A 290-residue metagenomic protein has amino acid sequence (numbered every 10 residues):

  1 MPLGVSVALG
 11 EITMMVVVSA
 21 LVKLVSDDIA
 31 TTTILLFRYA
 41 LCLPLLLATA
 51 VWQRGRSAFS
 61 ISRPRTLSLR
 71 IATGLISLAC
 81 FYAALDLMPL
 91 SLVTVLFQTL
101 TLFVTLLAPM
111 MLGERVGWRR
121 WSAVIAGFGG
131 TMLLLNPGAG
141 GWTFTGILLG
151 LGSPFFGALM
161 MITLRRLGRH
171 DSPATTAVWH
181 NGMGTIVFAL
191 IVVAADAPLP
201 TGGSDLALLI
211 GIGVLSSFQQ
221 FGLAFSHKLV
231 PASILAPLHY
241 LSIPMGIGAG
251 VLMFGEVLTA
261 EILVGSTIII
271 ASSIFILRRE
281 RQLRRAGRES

Functional and structural regions predicted by a protein language model:
M1-G10, L43-L69, W118, G182-I210 (+2 more regions): Membrane-interface interhelical linkers
M1-G4, L36, F59-R63, T131 (+3 more regions): Juxtamembrane helix-entry segments on the extracytoplasmic side of multipass membrane proteins
I12-V17, L47, I71, L75-A79 (+8 more regions): Hydrophobic/small/kink-forming positions within alpha-helical transmembrane segments of polytopic membrane proteins
V17, Q53-L92, F97, L133 (+1 more regions): Specific transmembrane alpha-helical segments of multi-pass solute transporters/efflux pumps, especially DMT/EamA
A20, T31, L46, A139-T201 (+3 more regions): Transmembrane alpha-helical segments that form core, pore/gating elements of small-molecule transporters/exporters
F37, V93-T99, L167, D171-M183 (+1 more regions): Helix-helix packing/entry segments at the starts of transmembrane helices
F81, L100-S122, P244-L263: C-terminal transmembrane-helix exit sites in multi-pass transporters
R119-N136, E261-E280: Hydrophobic transmembrane alpha-helices of multi-pass small-molecule transport proteins
